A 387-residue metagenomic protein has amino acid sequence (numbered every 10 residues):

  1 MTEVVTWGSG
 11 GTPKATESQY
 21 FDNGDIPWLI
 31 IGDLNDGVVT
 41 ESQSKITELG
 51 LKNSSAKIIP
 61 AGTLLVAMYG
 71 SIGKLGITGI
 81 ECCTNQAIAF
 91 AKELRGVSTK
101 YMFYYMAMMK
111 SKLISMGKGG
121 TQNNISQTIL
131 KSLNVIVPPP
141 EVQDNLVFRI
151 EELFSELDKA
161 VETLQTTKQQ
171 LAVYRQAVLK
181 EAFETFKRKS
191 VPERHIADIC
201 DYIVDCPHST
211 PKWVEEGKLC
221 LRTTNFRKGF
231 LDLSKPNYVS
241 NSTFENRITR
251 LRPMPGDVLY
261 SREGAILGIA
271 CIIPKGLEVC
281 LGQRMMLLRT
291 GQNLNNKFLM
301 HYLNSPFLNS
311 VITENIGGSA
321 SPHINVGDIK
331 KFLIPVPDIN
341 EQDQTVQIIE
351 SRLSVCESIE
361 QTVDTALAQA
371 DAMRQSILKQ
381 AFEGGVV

Functional and structural regions predicted by a protein language model:
M1-D36, K52-S54, P192-L231, F244-I248: Low-complexity, Lys/Gly-biased intrinsically disordered segments
M1-G11, S132-V147, S155-E156, T166-T167 (+7 more regions): Non-catalytic DNA-recognition/assembly elements of restriction-modification systems
G11-T16, D33-I46, S55, L64-T84 (+7 more regions): Short, ligand-facing micro-motifs at secondary-structure edges
I59, R247, R252-P253: Short, well-ordered loop/turn sites that connect or cap secondary structure elements
M68-S71, C82-A89, K100, G119-E141 (+4 more regions): A short glycine-rich beta-alpha junction/loop motif
M102, Q143-L146, L299, L303 (+1 more regions): Interdomain signal-transducing alpha-helices
